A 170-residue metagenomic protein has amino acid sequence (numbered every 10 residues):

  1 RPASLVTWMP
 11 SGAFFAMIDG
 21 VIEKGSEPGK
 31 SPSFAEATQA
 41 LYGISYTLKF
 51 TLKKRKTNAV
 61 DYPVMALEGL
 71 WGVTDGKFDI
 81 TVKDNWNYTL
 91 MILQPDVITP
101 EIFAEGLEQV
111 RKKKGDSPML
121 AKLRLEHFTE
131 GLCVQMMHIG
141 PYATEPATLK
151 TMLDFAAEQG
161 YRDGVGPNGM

Functional and structural regions predicted by a protein language model:
R1-M170: A solvent-exposed interaction/effector surface
